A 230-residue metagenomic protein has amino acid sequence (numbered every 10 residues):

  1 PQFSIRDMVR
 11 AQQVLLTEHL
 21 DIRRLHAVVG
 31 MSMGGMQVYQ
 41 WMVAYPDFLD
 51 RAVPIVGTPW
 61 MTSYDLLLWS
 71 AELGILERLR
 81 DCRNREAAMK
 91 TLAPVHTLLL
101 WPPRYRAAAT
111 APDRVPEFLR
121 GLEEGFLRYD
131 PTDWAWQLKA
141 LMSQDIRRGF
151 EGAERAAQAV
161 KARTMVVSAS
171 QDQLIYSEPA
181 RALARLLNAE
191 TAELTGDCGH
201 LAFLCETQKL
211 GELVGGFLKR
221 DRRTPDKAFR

Functional and structural regions predicted by a protein language model:
R6-A27, P46: Conserved acidic catalytic loop of the alpha/beta-hydrolase fold
R23-Y64: Conserved hydrolase catalytic core segment
F48-E124: Alpha/beta-hydrolase-fold enzymes
G121, W136-A156: Active-site nucleophile elbow and catalytic-triad environment of alpha/beta-hydrolase enzymes
G149, Q173-P179: Conserved alpha/beta-hydrolase "acid-adjacent" motif
V160, V166-S168, D172: Short beta-strand/loop motif that positions the catalytic acidic residue of the alpha/beta-hydrolase fold
S177, R181-L201: Catalytic histidine neighborhood in serine/cysteine hydrolases with alpha/beta-hydrolase-type architecture
D197-G211: Catalytic histidine-centered segment of alpha/beta-hydrolase-like enzymes
